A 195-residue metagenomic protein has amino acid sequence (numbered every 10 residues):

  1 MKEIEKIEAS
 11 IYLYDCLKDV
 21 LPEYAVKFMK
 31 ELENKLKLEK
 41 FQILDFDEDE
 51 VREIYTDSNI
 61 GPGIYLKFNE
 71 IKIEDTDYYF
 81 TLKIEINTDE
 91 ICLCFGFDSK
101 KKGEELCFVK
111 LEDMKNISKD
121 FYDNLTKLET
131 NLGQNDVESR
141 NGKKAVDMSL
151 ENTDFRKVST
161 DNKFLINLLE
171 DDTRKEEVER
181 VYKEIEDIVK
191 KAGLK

Functional and structural regions predicted by a protein language model:
M1-E3: Contiguous mid-protein beta-loop-alpha structural module that forms a pocket-lining wall or clamp of enzyme active
E8-F155: Polyanion-binding interface signature
V158-K195: Long, solvent-exposed, polar/charged low-complexity segments
